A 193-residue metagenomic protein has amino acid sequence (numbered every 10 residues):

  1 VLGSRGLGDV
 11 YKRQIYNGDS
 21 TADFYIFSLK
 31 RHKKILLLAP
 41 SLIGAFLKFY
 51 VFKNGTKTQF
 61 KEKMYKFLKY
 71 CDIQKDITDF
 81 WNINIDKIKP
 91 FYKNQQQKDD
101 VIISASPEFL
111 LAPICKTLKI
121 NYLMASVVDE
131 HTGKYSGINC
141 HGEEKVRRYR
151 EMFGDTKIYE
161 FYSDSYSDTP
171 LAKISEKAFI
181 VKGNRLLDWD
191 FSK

Functional and structural regions predicted by a protein language model:
V1-L7, Y11: Single conserved hydrophobic/aromatic residue that forms the stacking wall/gate of nucleotide- or nucleobase-binding
R5, F80-K193: C-terminal cap/substrate-recognition subdomain and adjoining C-terminal extension of metal-dependent phosphatase-like
D9-S20: Metal-dependent nucleic-acid phosphoesterase active-site entry motif
V10, K69, H141: Catalytic cores of large soluble enzymes that bind and process phosphate-bearing ligands
I15, S28-R31, Q96, F153: Generic alpha-helical secondary structure signal
G18-P90: A metal-dependent, Asp-based hydrolase signature
